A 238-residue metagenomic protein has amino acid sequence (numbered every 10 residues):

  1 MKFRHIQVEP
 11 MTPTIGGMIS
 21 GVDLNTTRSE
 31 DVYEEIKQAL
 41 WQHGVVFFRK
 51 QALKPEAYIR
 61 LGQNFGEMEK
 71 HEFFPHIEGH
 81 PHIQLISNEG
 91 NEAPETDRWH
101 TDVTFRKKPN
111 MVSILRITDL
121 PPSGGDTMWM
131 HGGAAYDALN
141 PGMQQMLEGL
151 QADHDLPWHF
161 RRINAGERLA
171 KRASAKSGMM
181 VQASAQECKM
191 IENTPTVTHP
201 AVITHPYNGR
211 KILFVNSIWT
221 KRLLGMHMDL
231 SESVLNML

Functional and structural regions predicted by a protein language model:
M1-L238: Non-heme Fe(II) oxygenase catalytic core, chiefly the N-lobe of the double-stranded beta-helix
